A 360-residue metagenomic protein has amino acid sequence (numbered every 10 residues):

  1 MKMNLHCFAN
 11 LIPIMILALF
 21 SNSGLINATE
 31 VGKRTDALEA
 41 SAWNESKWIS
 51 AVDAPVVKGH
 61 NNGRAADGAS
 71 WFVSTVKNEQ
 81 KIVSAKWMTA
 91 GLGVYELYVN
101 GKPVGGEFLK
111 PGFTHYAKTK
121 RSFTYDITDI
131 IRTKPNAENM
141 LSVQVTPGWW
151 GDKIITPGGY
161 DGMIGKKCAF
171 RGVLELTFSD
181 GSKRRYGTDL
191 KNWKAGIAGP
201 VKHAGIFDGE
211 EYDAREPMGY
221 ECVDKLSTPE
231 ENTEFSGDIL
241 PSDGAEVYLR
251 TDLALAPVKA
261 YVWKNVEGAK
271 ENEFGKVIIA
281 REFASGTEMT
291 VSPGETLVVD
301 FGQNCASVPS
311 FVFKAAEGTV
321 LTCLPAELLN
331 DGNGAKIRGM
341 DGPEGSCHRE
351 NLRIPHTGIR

Functional and structural regions predicted by a protein language model:
M1-F8: N-terminal secretory signal peptides that target proteins for export/translocation
N10-N22: Bacterial N-terminal signal peptides
L19-K33: Bacterial Sec-dependent signal peptides at the C-terminal "C-region" and cleavage site
T29-R360: Extracellular/oxidizing-compartment recognition motifs
